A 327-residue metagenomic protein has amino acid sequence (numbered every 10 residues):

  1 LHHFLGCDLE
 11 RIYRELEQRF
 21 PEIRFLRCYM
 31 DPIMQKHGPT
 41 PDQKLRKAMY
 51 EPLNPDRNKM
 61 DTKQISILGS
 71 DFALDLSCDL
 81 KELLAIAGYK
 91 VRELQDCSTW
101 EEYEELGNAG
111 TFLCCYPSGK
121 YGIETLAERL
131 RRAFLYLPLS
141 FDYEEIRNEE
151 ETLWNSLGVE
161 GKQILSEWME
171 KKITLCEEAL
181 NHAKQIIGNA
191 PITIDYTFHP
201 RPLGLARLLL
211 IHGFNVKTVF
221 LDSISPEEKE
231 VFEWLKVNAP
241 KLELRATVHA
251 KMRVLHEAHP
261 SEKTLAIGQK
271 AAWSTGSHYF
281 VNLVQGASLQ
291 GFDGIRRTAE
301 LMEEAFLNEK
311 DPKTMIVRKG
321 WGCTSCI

Functional and structural regions predicted by a protein language model:
L1-I327: An N-terminal assembly and electron-transfer interface module characteristic of large anaerobic redox and radical
